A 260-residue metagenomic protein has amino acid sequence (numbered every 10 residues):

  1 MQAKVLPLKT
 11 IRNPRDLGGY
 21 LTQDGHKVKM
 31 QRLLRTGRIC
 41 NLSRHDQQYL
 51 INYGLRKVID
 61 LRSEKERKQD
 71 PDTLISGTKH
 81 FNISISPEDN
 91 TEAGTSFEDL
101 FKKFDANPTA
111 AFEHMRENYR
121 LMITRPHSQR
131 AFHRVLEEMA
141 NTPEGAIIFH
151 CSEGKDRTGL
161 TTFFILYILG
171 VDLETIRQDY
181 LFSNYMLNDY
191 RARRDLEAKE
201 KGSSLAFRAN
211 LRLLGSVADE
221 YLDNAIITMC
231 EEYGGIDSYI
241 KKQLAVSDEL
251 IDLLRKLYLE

Functional and structural regions predicted by a protein language model:
M1-I148, T161-E260: Cys-dependent protein tyrosine phosphatase-like superfamily
E153, R157-T158: Ser/Thr-glycine-rich phosphate-binding loops at phosphate-binding pockets of nucleotides, nucleotide cofactors
